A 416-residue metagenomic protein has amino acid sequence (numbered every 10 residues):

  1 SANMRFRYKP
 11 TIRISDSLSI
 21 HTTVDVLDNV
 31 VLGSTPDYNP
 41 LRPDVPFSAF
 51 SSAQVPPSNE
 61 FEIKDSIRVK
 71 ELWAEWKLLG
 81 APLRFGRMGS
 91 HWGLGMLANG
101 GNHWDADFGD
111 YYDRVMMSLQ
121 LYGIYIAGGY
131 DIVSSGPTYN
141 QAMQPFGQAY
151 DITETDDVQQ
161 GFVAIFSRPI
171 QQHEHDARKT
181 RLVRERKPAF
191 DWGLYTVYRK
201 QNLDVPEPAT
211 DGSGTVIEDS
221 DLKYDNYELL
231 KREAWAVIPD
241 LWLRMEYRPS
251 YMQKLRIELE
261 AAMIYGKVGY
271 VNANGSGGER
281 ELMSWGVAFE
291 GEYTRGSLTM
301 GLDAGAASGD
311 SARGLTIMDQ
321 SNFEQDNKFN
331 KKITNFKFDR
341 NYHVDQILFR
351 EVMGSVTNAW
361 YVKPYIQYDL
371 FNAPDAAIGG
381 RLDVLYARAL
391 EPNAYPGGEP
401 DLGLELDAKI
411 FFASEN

Functional and structural regions predicted by a protein language model:
S1, L18, T22, L83 (+1 more regions): Transmembrane beta-strand segments of Gram-negative outer membrane beta-barrel proteins
S1-M4, T11-L72, W92-H103, K267-L282 (+4 more regions): Surface-exposed loop and membrane-interface regions of Gram-negative outer-membrane beta-barrel proteins
H21-V31, W76-K77, P82-W92, Y125-T138: Substrate-binding cleft and catalytic face of glycoside hydrolase catalytic domains, especially the flexible beta-alpha
L41-F50, G214-D219, E324-F336: Surface-exposed loop/turn segments flanking beta-strands in extracellular/periplasmic regions
L72-A74, L259: Membrane-embedded alpha-helical bundles of multi-pass transporters/translocases, especially carrier/permease families
L79-G80, N99-T316, V362-P364, D369 (+4 more regions): Signature for the C-terminal beta-barrel architecture of outer-membrane proteins
G314-V356: Flexible glycine-rich, low-complexity coil/linker segments exposed to the extracellular/periplasmic environment
